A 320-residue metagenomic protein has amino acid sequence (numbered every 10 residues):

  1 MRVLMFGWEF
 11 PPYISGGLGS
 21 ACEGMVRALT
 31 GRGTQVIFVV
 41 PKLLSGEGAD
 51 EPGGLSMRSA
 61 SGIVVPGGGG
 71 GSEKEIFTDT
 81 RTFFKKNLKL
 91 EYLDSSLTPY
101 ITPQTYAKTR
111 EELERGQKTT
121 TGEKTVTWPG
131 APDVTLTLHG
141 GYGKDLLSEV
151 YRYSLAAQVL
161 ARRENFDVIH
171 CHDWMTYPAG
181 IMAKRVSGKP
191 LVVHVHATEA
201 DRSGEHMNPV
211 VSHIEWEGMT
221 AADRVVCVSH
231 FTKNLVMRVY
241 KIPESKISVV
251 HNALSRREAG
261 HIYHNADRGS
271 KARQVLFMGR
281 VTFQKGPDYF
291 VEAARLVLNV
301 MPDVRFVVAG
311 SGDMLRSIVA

Functional and structural regions predicted by a protein language model:
M1, R257-Q274, L298-N299: Nucleotide-sugar donor-binding and catalytic loop/hinge architecture of NDP-sugar-dependent glycosyltransferases
V3, V168-H170, Y177, M182-R202 (+1 more regions): Active-site proximal beta-strand in glycosyltransferases
I37-A161: A conserved catalytic-core segment of Leloir-type glycosyltransferases
G143-A156, P190-V192, A200-E217, R256: Nucleotide-sugar donor phosphate/pyrophosphate-binding loop at the beta->alpha transition of glycosyltransferases
V226, D267-R295, V307: Conserved donor-binding/catalytic core segment of Leloir-type glycosyltransferases
F231, A253: Carbohydrate-associated surface elements
R256, T282-P287, D313-L315: A short, basic/aromatic alpha-helical/loop segment that forms part of the nucleotidyl-sugar donor-binding site
R305-V319: Glycosyltransferase donor-sugar binding loop
